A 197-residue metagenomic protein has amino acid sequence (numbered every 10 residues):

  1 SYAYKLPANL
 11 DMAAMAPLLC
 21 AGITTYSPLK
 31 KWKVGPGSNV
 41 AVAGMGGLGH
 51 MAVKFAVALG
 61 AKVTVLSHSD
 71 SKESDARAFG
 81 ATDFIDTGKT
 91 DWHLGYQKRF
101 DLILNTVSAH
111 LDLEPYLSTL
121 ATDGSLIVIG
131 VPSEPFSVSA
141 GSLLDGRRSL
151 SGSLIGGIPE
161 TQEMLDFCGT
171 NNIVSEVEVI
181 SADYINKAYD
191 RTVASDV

Functional and structural regions predicted by a protein language model:
S1-A43: NAD(P)H dinucleotide-binding glycine-rich loop of Rossmann-like/cofactor-binding domains, especially the beta1-alpha1
L29, V53, E73, L113-Y116 (+1 more regions): Generic hydrophobic/aromatic pocket-lining and core-packing "Φ" positions
P36-M45, V57-P115: Adenosine-nucleotide cofactor-binding segment
N39, G124-L126, S149: Short glycine-centered segments of the SAM/dcSAM-binding site in methyltransferase folds
G49-H50: N-terminal Rossmann-fold NAD(P) dinucleotide-binding loop
E114, I158-V197: C-terminal hydrophobic helical "lid"/dimerization subdomain of Rossmann-like NAD(P)H-dependent oxidoreductases
L120-T122: Helix-to-beta-strand junctions that scaffold the AdoMet/dcAdoMet cofactor pocket in Class I SAM-dependent enzymes
G130-R147, I158-F167: Rossmann-fold NAD(P)-binding glycine/threonine-rich loop
